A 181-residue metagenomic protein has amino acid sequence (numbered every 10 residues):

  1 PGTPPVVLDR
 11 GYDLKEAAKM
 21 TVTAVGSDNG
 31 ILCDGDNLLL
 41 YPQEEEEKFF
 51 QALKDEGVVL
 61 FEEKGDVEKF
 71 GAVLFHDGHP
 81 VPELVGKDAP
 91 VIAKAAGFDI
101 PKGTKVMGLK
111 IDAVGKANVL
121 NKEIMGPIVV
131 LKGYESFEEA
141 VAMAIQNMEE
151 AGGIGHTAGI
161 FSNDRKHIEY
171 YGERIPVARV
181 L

Functional and structural regions predicted by a protein language model:
P1-G115: ALDH superfamily catalytic-core signature
F98-L181: Conserved C-terminal structural/oligomerization subdomain of aldehyde/semialdehyde dehydrogenase
